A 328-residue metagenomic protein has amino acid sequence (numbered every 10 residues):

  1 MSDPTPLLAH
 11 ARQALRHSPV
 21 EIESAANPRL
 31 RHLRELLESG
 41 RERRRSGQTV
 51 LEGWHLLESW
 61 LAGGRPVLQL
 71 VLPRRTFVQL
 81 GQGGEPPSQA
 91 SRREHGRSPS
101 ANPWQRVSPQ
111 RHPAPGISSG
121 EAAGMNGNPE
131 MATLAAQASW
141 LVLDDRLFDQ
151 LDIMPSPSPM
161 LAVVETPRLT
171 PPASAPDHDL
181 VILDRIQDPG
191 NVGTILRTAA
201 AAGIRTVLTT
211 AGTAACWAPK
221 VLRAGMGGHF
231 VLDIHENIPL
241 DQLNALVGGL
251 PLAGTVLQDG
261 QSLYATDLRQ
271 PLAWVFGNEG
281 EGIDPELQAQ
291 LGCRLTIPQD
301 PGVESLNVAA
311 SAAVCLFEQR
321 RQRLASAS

Functional and structural regions predicted by a protein language model:
S2-G81, T213-A214: Boundary-proximal intrinsically disordered activation/regulatory segments immediately upstream of a helical core
P4, H17, R111-S118, G124 (+1 more regions): RNA substrate-binding interface of SAM-dependent RNA methyltransferases
T5-Q13, Q79-A136: Intrinsically disordered, low-complexity terminal tails and inter-domain linkers enriched for S/T/G/P/D/E
G53, Q187-T194, L306-S311: Amphipathic alpha-helical repeat scaffolds
M131, A136-I153: A glycine-rich helix N-cap at a beta->alpha junction
L143-D144, D184, T210-A211, D233 (+1 more regions): Short beta->alpha connector loops at strand-helix junctions that form conserved, small/polar/Pro-enriched
M160-A162, A200-A202, T213-G228, P285-S328: Structured adenosyl-cofactor binding patch, chiefly the S-adenosyl-L-methionine
A253-V303: Active-site/ligand-binding-proximal alpha/beta "capping" segment
